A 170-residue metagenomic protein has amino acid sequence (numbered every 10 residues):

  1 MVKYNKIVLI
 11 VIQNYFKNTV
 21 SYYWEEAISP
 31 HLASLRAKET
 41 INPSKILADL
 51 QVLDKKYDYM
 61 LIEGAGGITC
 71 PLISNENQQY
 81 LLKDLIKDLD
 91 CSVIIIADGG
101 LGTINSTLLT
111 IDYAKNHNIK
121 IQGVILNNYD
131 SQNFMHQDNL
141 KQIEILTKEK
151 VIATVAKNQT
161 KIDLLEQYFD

Functional and structural regions predicted by a protein language model:
M1-T40, S44, D49-V52: N-terminal phosphate/diphosphate-binding loop that engages ATP/GTP or pyrophosphate donors across diverse enzyme folds
I46, L50-Q78: Switch II (G3) loop of P-loop NTPases
L61-E63, I94-I96, I125: Structural motif
I68, G100-L101, N128-Q132: Short histidine/acidic/glycine/proline-rich micro-motifs that form metal- and phosphate-coordinating active-site loops
S74-K83, L108-I111, H136-K141: Charged helix-capping and loop-helix junction motifs
N75-G99: Inter-motif core of Ras-like GTPase G domains
D112-D170: C-terminal lobe/tail of nucleotide-utilizing enzymes
